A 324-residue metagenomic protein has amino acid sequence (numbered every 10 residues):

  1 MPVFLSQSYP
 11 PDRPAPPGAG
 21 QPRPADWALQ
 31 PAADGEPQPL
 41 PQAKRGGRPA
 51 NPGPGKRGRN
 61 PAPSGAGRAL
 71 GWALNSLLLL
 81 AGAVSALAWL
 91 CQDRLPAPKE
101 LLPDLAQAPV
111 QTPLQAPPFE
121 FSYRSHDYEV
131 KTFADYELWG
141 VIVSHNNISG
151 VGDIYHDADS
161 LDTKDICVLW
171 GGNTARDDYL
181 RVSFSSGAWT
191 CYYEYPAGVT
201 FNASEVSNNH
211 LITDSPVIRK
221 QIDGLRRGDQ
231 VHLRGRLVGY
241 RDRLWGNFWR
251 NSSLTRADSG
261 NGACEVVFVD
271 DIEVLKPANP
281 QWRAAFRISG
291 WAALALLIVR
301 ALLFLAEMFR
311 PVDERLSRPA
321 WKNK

Functional and structural regions predicted by a protein language model:
V3-R13, R23-A32, E36-W321: OB-fold and OB-like single-stranded nucleic-acid-recognition modules and their adjacent interaction interfaces
